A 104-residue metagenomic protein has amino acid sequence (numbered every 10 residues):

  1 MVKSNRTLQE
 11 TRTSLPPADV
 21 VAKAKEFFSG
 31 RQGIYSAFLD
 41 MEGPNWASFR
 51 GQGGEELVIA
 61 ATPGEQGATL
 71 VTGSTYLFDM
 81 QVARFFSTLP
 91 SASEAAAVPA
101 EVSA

Functional and structural regions predicted by a protein language model:
M1-A37: Terminal, regulation- and interaction-focused segments at domain boundaries
S4-R6, E42, G54, Q66: Short, solvent-exposed coil/turn segments
V20-V21, E42, V71, F78: Short linear sequence motifs
K25, S29-A60, A83-R84: Central antiparallel beta-sheet cores of small beta-barrel/beta-sandwich binding domains
F49-A104: Beta-strand/loop substructures that line and gate deep hydrophobic ligand-binding cavities in soluble
